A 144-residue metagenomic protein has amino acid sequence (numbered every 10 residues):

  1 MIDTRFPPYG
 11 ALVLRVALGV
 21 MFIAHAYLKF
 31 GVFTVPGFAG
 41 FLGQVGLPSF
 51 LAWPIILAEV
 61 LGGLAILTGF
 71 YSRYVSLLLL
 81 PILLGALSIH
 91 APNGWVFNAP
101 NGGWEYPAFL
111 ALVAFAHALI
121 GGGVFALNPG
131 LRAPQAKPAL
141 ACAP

Functional and structural regions predicted by a protein language model:
M1-F30, S49-L57, L61-P144: Extended, low-polarity transmembrane helix blocks
G31-G46: Membrane-interface interhelical connector segments
